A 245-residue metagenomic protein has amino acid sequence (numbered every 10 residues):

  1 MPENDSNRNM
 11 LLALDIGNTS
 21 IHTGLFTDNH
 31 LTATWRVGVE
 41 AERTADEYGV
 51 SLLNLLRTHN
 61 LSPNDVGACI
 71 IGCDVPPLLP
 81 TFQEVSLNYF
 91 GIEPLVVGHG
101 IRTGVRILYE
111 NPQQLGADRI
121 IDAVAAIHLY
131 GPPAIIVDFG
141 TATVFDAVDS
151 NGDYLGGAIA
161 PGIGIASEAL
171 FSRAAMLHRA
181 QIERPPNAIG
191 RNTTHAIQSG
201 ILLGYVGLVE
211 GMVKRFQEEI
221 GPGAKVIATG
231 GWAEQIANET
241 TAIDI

Functional and structural regions predicted by a protein language model:
P2-L11, S167-I245: ATP-binding/phosphotransfer module of carbohydrate and carboxylate kinases, centering on a glycine-rich
P2-R57, G152-R179, E183-N187: Short glycine-rich, Thr/Ser-proximal phosphate-binding strand/loop in the N-terminal lobe of ATP-dependent enzymes
L11-D15, I70, A134-D138, I227: Short glycine-aspartate micro-motif
I16, I92-V96, I101-R173, L202-M212 (+1 more regions): Phosphate-binding/catalytic loop of phosphoryl-transfer enzymes
R43, E47, C73, P77 (+6 more regions): Conserved active-site and cofactor/substrate-binding residues in soluble primary-metabolism enzymes
L52-A68, M212-A224: Phosphate/pyrophosphate-binding loops at sites that engage ATP/ADP/AMP, CoA/4′-phosphopantetheine, polyphosphate
L56-L61, D65-L87: Phosphate-bearing ligand-interacting subdomains that bind or position ATP/ADP/UDP/GDP/NAD(P) or nucleotide-linked
N64-D74, E93-L95, I220-G231: Short glycine-rich phosphate-binding loop at a beta-alpha junction
